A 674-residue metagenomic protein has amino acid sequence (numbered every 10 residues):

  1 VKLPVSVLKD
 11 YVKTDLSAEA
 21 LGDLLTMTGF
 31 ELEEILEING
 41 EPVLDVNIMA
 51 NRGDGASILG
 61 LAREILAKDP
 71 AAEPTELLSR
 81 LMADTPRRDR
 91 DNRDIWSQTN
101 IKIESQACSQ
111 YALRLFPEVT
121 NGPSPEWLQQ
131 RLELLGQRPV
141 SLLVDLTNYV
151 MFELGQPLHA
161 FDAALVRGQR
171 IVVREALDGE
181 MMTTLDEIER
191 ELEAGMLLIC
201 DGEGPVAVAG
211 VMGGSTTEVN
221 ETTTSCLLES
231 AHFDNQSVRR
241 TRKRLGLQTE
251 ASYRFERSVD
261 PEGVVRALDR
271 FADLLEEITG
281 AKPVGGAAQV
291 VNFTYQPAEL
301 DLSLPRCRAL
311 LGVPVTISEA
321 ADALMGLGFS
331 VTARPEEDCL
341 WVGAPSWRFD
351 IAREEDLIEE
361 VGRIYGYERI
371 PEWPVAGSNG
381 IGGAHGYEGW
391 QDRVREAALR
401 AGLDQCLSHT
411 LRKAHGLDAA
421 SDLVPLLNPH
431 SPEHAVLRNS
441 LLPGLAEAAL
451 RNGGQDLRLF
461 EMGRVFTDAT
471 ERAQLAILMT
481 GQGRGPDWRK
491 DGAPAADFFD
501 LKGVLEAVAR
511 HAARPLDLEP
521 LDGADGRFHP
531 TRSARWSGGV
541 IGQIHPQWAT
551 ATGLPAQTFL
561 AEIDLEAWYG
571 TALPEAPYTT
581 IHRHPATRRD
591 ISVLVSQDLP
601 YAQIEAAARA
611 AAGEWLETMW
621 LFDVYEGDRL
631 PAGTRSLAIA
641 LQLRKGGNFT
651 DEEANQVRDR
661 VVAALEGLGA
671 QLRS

Functional and structural regions predicted by a protein language model:
V1-Y387, V394: RNA/tRNA-interacting regions in translation and RNA-turnover enzymes
S124, V144, A251, V259 (+1 more regions): Extended beta-strand-rich architecture
